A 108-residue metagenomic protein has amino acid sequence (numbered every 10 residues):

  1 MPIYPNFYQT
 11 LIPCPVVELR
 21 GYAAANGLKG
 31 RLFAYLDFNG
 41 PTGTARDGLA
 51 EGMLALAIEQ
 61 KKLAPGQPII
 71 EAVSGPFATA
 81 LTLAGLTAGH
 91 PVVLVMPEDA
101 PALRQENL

Functional and structural regions predicted by a protein language model:
M1-L108: PLP-dependent amino-acid enzyme catalytic core
